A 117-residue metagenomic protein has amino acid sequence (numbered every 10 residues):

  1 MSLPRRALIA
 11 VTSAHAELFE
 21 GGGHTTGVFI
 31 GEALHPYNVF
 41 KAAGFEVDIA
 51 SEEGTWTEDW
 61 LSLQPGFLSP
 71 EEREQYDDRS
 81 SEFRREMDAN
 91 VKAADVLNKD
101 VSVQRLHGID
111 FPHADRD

Functional and structural regions predicted by a protein language model:
M1-D117: Extended, subdomain-level signal for the structured scaffold at the beginning of enzyme domains
